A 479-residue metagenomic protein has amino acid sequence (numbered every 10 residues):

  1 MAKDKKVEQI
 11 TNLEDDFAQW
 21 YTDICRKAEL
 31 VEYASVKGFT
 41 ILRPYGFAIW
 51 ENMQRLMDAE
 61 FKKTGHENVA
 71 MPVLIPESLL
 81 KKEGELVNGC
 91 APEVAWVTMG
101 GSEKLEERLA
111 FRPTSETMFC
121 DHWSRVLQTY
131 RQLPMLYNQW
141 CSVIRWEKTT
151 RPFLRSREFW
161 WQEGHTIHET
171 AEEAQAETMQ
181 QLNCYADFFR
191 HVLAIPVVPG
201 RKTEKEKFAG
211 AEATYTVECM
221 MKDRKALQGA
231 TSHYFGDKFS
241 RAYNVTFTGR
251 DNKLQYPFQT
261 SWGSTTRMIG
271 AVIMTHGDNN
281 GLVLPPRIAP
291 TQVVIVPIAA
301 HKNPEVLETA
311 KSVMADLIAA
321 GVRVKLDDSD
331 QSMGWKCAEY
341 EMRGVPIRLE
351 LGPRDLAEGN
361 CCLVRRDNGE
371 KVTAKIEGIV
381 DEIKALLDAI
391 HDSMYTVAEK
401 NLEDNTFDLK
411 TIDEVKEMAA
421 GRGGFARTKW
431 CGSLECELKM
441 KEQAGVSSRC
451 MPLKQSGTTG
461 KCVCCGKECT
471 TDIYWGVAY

Functional and structural regions predicted by a protein language model:
M1-Y479: NTP/phosphate- and nucleic-acid-binding module
